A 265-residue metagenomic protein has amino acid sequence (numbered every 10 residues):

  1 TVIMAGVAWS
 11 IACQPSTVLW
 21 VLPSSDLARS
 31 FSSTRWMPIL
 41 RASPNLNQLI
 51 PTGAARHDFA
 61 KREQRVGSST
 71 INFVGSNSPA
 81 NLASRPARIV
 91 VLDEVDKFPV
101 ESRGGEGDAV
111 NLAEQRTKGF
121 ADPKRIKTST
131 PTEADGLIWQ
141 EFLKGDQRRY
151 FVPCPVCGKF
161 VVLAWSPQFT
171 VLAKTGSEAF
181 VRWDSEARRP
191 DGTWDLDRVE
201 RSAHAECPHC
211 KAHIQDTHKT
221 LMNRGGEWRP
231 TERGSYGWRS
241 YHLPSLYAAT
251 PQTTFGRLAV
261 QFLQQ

Functional and structural regions predicted by a protein language model:
T1-Q265: Phosphate/NTP-binding elements of NTP-utilizing enzymes
